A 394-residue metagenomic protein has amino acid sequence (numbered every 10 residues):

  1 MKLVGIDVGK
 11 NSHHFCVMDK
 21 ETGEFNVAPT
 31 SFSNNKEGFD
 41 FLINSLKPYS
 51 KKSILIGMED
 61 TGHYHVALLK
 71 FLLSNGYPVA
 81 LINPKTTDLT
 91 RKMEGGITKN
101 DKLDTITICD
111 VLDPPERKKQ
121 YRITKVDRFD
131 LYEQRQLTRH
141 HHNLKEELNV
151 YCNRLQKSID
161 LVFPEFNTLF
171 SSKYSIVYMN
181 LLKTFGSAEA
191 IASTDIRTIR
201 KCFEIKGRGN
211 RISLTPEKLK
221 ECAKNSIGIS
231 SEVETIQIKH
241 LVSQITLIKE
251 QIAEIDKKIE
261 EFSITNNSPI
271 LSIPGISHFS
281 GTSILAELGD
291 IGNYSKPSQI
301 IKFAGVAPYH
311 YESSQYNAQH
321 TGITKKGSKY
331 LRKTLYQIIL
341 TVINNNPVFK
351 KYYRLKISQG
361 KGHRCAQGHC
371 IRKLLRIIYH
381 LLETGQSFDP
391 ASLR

Functional and structural regions predicted by a protein language model:
M1-R394: A detector of single, family-specific signature residues that are central to catalytic or substrate-handling motifs
